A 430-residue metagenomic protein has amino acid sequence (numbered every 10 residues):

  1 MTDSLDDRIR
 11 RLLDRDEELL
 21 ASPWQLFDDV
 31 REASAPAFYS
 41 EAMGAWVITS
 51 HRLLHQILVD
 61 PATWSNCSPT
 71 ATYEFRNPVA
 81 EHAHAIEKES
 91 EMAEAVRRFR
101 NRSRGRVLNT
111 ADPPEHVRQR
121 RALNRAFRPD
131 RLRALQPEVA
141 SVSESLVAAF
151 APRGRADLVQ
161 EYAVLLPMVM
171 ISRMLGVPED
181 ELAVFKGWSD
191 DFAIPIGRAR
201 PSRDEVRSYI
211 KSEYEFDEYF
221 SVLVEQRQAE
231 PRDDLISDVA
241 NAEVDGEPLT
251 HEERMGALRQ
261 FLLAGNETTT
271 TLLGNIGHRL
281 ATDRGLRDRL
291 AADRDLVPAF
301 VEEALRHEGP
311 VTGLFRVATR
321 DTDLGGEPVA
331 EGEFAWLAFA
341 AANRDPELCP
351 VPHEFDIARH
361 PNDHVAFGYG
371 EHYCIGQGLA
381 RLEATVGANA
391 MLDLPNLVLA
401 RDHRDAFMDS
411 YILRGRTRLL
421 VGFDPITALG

Functional and structural regions predicted by a protein language model:
M1-V159, I171-K186, D190-R203, R207-K211: Active-site substrate-recognition loop segments, prototypically the cytochrome P450 B′-helix/B-C loop
W24, A291-E327: Conserved cytochrome P450 K-helix E-x-x-R motif and the immediately C-terminal K′/meander segment
F27, R381-G430: Cytochrome P450 proximal C-terminal region
R128, A134, I210-T270: Conserved cytochrome P450 catalytic core segment spanning the I/J/K helices
R254-Q260, N266-R289, I375-P395: Cytochrome P450 catalytic-core helices
A340-N362: Conserved cytochrome P450 K-helix/beta-meander segment immediately N-terminal to the heme-binding cysteine loop
